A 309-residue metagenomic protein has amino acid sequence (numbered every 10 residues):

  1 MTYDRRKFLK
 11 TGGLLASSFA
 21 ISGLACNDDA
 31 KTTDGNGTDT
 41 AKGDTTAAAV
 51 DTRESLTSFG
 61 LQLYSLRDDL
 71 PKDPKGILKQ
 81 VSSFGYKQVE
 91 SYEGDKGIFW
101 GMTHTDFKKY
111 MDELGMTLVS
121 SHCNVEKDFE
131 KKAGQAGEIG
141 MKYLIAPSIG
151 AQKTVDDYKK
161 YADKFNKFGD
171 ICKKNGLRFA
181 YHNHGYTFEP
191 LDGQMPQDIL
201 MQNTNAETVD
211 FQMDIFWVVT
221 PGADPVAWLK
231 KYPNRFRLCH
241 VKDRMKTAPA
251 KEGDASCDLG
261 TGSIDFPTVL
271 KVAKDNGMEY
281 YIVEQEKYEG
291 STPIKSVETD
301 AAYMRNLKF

Functional and structural regions predicted by a protein language model:
M1, K7-N27: N-terminal export signals
S18-A20, D51, T117-F211, I294: Active-site acidic/histidine proton-transfer and metal-coordination neighborhood in alpha/beta enzyme cores
N27-A48: Short, low-complexity, disordered segments immediately C-terminal to signal peptides in bacterial exported proteins
V50-E54, L78-S83, F99-T117, E130-G140 (+4 more regions): Acidic (Asp/Glu)-rich catalytic clusters
T57-Q62, V89-S91, L118-S121, L144-A146 (+4 more regions): Hydrophobic faces of well-ordered beta-strands that scaffold small-molecule active sites in alpha/beta enzyme cores
L61, V81, M111, A136 (+6 more regions): Conserved, mostly hydrophobic/aromatic
L66-K72, Y92-T103, H122-K131, A151-K159 (+5 more regions): Acidic-and-aromatic substrate-binding clefts and catalytic sites of carbohydrate-active enzymes
Q88, G176-S263: Acidic/histidine-rich catalytic cores of soluble enzymes
